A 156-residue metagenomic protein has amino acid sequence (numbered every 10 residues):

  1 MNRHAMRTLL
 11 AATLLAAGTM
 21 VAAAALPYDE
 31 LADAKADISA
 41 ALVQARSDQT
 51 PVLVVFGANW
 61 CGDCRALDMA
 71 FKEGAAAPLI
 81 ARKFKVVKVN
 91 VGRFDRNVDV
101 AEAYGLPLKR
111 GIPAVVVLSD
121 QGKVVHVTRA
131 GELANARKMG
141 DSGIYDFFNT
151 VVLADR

Functional and structural regions predicted by a protein language model:
M1-L10: Bacterial N-terminal signal peptides that target proteins for export
L10-T19: Bacterial N-terminal signal peptides
E30-P51: A short beta-strand-turn-helix
A32, A76-V98: Thiol-based oxidoreductase modules, predominantly thioredoxin-like and allied folds used for disulfide exchange
D48-C61: Short active-site neighborhood of thiol/selenol oxidoreductases, capturing the structured segment around
C61-R65, V115: The canonical Cys-X-X-Cys-His
R65-L79: Typically the conserved alpha-helix immediately C-terminal to a functionally engaged Cys/Sec in thioredoxin-like
R110-R156: Non-catalytic, surface beta->alpha helical segment in thiol-disulfide oxidoreductase systems
